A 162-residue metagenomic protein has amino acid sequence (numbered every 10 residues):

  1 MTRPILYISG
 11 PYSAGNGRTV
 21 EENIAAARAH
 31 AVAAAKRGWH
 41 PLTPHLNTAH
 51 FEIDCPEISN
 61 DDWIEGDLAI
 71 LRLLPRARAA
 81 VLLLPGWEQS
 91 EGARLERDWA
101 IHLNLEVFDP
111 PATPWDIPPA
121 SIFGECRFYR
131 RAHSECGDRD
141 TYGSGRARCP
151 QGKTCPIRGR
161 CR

Functional and structural regions predicted by a protein language model:
M1-F123: Catalytic phosphate/metal-binding cores of nucleic-acid and nucleotide-processing enzymes, i.e., regions that mediate
A120-R162: Cysteine-cluster motifs in flexible loop/terminal segments that predominantly coordinate metals
